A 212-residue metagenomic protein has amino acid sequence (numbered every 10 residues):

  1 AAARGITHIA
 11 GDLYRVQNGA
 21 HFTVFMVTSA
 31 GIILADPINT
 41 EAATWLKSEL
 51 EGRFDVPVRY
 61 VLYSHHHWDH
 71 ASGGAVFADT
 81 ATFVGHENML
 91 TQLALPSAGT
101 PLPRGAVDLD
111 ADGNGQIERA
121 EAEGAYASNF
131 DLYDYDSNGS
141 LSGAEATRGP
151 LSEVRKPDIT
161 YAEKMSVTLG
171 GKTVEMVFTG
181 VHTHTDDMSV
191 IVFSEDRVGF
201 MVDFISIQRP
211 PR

Functional and structural regions predicted by a protein language model:
R4-E49, S189-D203: Conserved beta-strand hairpin/beta-sheet module of binuclear metal-dependent hydrolase folds, prominently
R15, I33-D36, R59-L62, E175-V177: Short catalytic-loop micro-motif centered on adjacent basic/acidic residues
T23, A43-K47, G74, P103 (+2 more regions): Extracytoplasmic/secreted envelope proteins and their assembly/folding machinery, especially bacterial periplasmic
S29-I33, E41-G85: Active-site metal-binding motif and surrounding structural segment of the metallo-beta-lactamase
A35-A43, H67-H70, H86, R119-Y126 (+2 more regions): Solvent-exposed, acidic/flexible segments
V61-D69, H182-I191: Histidine-centered catalytic micro-motifs
T91-Q116, A120, A125-G180, D186-D187 (+1 more regions): Metallo-beta-lactamase
I205-R212: Cap/insert and terminal regions of metallo-dependent hydrolase folds
